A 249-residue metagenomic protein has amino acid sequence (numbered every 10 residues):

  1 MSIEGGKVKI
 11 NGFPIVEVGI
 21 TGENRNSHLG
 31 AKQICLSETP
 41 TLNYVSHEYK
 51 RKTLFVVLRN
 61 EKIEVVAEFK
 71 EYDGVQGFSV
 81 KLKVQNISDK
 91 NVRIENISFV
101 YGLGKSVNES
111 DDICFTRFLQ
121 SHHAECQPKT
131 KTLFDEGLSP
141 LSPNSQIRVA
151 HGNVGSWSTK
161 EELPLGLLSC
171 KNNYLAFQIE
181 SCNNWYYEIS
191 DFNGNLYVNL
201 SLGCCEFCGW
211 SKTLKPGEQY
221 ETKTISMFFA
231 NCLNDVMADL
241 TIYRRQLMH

Functional and structural regions predicted by a protein language model:
M1-F192, C208: Polysaccharide-binding surfaces and accessory modules of carbohydrate-active proteins
G12, I179-S181, L202, T224 (+1 more regions): Pocket-edge structural micro-motifs
I94-I97, F229-N234: OB-fold single-stranded nucleic acid-binding module
L196-E206: Short, structured beta-strand/loop micro-motifs enriched in basic residues and often containing a Trp
C208-G209, R244: Extended, low-polarity transmembrane helix blocks
K212-A230: Short Pro-Gly-centered flexible turn/kink motifs
E221, V236-H249: An acidic-aromatic substrate-binding cleft motif
